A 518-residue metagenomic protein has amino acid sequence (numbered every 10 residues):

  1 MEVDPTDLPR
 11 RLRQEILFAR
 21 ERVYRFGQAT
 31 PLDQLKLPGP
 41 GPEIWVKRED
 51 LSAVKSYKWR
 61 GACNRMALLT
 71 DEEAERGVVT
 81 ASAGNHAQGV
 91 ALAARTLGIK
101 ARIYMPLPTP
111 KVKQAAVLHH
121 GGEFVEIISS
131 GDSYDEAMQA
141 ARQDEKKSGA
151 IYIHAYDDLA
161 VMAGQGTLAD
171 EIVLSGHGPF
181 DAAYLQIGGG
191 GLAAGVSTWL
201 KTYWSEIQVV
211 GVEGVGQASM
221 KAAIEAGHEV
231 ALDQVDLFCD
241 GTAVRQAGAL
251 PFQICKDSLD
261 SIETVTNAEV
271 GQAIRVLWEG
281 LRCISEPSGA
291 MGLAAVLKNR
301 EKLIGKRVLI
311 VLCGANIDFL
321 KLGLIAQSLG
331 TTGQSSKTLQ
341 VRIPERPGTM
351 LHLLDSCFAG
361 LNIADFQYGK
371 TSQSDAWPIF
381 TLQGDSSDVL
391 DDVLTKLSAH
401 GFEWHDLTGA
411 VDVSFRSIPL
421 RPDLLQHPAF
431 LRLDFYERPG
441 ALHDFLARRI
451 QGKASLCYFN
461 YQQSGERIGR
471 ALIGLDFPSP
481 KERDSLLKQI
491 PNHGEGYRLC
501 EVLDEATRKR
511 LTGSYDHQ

Functional and structural regions predicted by a protein language model:
M1-A441, F445-Q518: PLP-dependent amino-acid enzyme catalytic core
